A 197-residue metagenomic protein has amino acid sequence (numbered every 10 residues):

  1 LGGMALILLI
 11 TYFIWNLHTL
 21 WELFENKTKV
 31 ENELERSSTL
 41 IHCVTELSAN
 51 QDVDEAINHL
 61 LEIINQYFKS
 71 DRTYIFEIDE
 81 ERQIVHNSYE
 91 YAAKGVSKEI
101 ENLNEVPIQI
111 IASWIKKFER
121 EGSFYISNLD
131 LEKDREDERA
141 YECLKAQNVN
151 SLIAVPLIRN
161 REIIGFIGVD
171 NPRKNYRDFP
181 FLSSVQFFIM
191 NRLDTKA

Functional and structural regions predicted by a protein language model:
L1-H18: Membrane-embedded alpha-helical segments, specifically the hydrophobic cores of selected transmembrane helices
L17-A49, V53, T195: Signal-transmission linkers at sensory-effector interfaces
E46-S88, K98, K196: Helix-loop-beta substructure at the N-terminus of cytosolic sensory domains that couple signal/ligand detection
Y74-S123: GAF sensory/regulatory domain recognition with acknowledged cross-activation on helical regulatory dimers
Y125-S151: Signal-transducing coupling segments at domain and membrane junctions
D134-R135, D170-V185, I189-R192, K196: Regulatory loop-to-helix N-cap segments in sensory/regulatory domains that couple ligand/signal detection
N150-I158: A short, aliphatic-rich beta-strand micro-motif
L157-N160, K174-N175: Sensor-regulatory modules in signal-transduction proteins
